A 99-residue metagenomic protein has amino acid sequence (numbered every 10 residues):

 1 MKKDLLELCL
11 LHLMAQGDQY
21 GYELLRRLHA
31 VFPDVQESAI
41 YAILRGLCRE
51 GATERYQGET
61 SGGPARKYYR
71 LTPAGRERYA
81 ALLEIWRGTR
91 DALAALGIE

Functional and structural regions predicted by a protein language model:
M1-A39: N-terminal helix-turn-helix DNA-binding core of bacterial DNA-binding proteins
L8, M14, T53-E54, G97: Short leucine-rich amphipathic alpha-helices used at interfaces
I40-A42, G46-L47: Basic amphipathic alpha-helical segments that dock to polyanions
C48-A65, R70: Beta-hairpin "wing" of winged helix-turn-helix
L71-R76: Accessory beta->alpha helical hairpin/"wing" motif in late/C-terminal subdomains of nucleic-acid enzymes
E77-E99: Amphipathic alpha-helical dimerization/coiled-coil segments that flank or bridge DNA-binding/regulatory modules
